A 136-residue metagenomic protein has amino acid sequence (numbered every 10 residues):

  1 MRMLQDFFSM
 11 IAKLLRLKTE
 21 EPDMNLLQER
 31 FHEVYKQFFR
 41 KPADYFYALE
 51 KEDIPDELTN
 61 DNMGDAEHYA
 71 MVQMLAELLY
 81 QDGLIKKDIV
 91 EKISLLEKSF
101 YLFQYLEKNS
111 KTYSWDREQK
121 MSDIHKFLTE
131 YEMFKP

Functional and structural regions predicted by a protein language model:
M1-Y69, Q104-Y105, T129-P136: N-terminal alpha-helical interaction modules that lie
M3, M10-I11, V72-L79, L95-L96: TPR repeat positional signature
A12-P22, A76, G83-V90, E107 (+1 more regions): Short coil/turn linking the two alpha-helices of tandem helical-hairpin repeats
N25-R30, I93-E97, R117-S122: Short, charged, amphipathic alpha-helical segments
Q37-K41, L78-I85, Y101-N109: Amphipathic alpha-helical interaction surfaces
E67, M71-L78, D116-I124: The tetratricopeptide repeat
H68-L75, E91-Y105: Amphipathic alpha-helical protein-interaction segments
Q104-P136: Glycine-rich, aromatic-bearing surface loops/beta-hairpins
